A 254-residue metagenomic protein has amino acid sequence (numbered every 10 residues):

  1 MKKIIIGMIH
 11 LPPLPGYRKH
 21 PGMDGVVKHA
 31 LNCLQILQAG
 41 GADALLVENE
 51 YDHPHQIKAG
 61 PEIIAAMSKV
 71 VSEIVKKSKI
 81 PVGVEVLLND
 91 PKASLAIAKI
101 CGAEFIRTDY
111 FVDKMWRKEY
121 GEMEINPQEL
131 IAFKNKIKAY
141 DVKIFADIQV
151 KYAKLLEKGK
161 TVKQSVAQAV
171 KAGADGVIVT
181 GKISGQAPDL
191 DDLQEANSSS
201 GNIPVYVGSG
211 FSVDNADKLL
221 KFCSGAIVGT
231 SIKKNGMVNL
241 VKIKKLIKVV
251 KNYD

Functional and structural regions predicted by a protein language model:
M1-I5: Extreme N-terminal starter segment of soluble prokaryotic enzymes
I6, L11-Q56, S68-V82, N89-I203 (+4 more regions): Alpha/beta enzyme core
Q56-I64: Glycine-rich loop at the start of a catalytic domain that most often binds anionic cofactors/ligands
N239: Phosphate-binding loop/pocket of nucleotide- and phosphate-handling active sites
